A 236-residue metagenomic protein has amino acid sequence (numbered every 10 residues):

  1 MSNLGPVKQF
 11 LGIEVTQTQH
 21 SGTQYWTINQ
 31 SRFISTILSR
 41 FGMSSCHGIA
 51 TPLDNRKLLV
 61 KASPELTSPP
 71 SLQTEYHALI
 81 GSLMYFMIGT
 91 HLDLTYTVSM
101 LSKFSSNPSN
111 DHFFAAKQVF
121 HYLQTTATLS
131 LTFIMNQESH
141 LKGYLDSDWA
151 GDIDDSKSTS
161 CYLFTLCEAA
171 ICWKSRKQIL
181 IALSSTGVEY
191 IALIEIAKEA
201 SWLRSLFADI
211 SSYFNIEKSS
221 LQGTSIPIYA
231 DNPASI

Functional and structural regions predicted by a protein language model:
M1-I236: Long, low-complexity, charge-biased intrinsically disordered regions
